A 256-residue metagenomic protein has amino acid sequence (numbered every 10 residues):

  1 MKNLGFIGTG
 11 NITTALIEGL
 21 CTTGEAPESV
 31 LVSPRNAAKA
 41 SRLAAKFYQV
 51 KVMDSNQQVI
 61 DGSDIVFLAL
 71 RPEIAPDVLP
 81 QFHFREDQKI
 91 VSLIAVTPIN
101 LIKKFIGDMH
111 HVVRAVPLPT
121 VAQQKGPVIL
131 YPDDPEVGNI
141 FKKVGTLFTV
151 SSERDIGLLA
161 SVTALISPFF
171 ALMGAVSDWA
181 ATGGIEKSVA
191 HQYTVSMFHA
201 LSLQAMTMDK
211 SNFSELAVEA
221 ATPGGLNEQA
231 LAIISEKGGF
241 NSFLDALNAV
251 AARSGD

Functional and structural regions predicted by a protein language model:
M1-M53, Q58, D178-T182: NAD(P)+-binding Rossmann beta1-loop-alpha1 motif at the extreme N-terminus of oxidoreductases
K2, V195, H199-D256: NAD(P)-dependent Rossmann-like dehydrogenase/reductase catalytic/cofactor-binding core
N3, E28-S29, K89, H111 (+1 more regions): Residues at the starts of beta-strands that form the adenosine-phosphate
V30, A40, V59, V189-Y193 (+1 more regions): Small-residue helix-packing motif on alpha-helices
L31, M53, V91, V113-A115 (+1 more regions): Hydrophobic/aromatic beta-strand patches that form the interior of the parallel beta-sheet core in alpha/beta enzyme
K51-G107: Rossmann-fold NAD(P) dinucleotide-binding segment
L101-H111, K125-L159, L165-M208, A251-S254: Internal alpha-helical scaffold of NAD(P)-dependent oxidoreductase catalytic cores
